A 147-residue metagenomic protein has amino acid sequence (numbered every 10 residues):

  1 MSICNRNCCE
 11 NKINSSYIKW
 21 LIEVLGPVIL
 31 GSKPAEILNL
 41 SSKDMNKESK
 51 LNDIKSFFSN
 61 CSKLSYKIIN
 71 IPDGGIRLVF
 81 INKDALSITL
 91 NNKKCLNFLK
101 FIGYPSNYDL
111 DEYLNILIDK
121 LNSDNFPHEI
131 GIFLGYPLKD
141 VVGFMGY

Functional and structural regions predicted by a protein language model:
S2-P72: A structured, charge-rich N-terminal accessory region that forms the first stable segment of a protein and links
L30-G31, N122-D124: Solvent-exposed alpha-helices and their adjacent loops that cap or buttress functional pockets in soluble metabolic
K33-A35, G74-I76, P127-E129: Short, surface-exposed beta-edge/turn micro-motifs
S49-D109: A glycine-rich, hydrophobic loop/mini-helix early in the fold
L110, I118-L121, P127-L134: Internal, well-folded beta-alpha domain core
F126-Y147: Hydrophobic/aromatic-rich, well-ordered segments within soluble, folded domains that form packed cores
